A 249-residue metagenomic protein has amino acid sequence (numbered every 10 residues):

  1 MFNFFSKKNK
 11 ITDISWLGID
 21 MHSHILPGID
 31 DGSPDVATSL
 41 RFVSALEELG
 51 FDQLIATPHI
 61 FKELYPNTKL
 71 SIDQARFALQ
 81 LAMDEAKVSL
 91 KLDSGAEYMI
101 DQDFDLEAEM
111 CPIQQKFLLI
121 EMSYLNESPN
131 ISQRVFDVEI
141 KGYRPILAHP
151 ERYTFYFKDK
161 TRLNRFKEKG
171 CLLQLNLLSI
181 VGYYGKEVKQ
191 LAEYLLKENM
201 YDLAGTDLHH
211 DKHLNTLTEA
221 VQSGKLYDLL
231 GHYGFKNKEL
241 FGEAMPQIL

Functional and structural regions predicted by a protein language model:
M1-V88: An N-terminally biased module of ancient metal coordination in phosphate/nucleic-acid-related enzymes
K8, T218-L249: Mid-to-C-terminal alpha-helical segments outside catalytic/metal-binding sites
H22, P58, L92, H149 (+1 more regions): Divalent metal-coordination and catalytic microenvironments
D35-T38, S71-Q74, K158-N164, K186-Y194 (+1 more regions): Charged helix-capping and loop-helix junction motifs
I60-L64, M99-D101, R152-Y156, I180-Y183 (+1 more regions): Active-site environment of divalent metal-dependent phosphoester hydrolases
P66-L173: Extended substrate/RNA-proximal surfaces in nucleic-acid metabolism proteins
C171-G182: His/Asp/Glu-enriched short active-site or ligand-binding loop at hydrolase and phosphoryl-transfer sites
M200-T216: Short acidic/histidine-rich active-site segments
